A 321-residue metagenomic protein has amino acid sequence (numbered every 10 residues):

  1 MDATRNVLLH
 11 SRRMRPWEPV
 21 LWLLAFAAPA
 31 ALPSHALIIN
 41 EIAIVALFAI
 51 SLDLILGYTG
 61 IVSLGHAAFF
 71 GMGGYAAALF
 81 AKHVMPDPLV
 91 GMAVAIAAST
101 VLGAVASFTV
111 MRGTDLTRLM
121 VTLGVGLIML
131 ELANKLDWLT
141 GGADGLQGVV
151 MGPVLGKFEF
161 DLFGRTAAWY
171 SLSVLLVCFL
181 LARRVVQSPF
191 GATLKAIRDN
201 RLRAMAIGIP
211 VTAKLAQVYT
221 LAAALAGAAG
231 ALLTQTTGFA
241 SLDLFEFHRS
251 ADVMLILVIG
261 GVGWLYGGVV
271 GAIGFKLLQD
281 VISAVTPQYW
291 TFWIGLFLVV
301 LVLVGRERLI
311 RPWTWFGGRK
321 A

Functional and structural regions predicted by a protein language model:
M1-A321: Transmembrane alpha-helices and adjacent helix-loop boundaries
